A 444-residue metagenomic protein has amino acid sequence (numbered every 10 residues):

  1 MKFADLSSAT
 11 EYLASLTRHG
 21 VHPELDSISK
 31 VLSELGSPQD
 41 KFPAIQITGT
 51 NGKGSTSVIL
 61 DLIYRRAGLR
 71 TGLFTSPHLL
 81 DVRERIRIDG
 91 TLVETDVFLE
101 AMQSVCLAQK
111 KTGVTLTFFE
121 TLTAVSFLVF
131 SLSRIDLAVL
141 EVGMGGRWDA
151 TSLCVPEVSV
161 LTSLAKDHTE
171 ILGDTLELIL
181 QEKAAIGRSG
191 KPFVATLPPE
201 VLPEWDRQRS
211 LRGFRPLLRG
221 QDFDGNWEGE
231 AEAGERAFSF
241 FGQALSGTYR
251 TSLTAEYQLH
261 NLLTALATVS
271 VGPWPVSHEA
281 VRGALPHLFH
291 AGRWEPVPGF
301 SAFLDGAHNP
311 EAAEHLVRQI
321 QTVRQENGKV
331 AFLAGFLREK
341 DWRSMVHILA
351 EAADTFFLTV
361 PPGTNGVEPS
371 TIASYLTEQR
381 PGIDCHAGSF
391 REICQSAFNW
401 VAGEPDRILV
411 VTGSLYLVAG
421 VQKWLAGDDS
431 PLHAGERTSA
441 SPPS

Functional and structural regions predicted by a protein language model:
M1-G49, T56-L69, F74, K110 (+1 more regions): Short functional linear segments
L25, S29-L32, S37-D40, R66-C154 (+3 more regions): ATP-dependent carboxylate-amine ligase catalytic core
F74, F193-P198, Q208-A231, T251-E256 (+6 more regions): Beta-strand->loop->alpha-helix junctions that form or flank phosphate-binding loops in nucleotide-handling enzymes
F130-D136, V323-G328, A397-I408: Glycine-rich phosphate-binding loop signature in dinucleotide/nucleotide-binding domains
R134-E141, P156-Y249, L262-E279: Acidic, Mg2+-coordinating active-site environments of NTP-dependent enzymes
L137-L140, A150-S152, P156-V160, A165-H168 (+2 more regions): Nucleotide phosphate-binding/pyrophosphate-handling subdomain across enzymes that bind or process nucleotide phosphates
P198-L217, S301-A302, V346-I408: C-terminal helical cap/extension that packs against the catalytic core of soluble nucleotide-cofactor enzymes
P361-N365, S430-S444: Short, flexible loop segments at boundaries between secondary-structure elements
